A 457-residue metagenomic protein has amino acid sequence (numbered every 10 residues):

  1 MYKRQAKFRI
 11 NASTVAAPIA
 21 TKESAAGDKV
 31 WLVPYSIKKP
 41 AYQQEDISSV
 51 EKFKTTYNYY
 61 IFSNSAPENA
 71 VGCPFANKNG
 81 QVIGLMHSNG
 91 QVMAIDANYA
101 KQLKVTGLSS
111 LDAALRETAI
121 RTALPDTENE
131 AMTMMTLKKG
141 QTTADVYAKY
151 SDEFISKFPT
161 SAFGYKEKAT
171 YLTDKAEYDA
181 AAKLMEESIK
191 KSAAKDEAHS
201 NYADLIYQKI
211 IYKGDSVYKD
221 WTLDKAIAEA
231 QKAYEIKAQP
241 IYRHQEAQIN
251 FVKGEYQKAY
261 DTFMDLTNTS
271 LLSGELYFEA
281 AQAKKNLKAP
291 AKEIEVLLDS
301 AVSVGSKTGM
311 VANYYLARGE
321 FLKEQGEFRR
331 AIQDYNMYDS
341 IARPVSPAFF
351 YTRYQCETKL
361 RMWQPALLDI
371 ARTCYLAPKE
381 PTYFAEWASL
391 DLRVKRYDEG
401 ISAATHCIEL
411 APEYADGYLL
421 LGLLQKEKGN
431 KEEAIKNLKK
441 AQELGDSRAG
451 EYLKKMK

Functional and structural regions predicted by a protein language model:
M1-Q5: Conserved small/polar residues in nucleotide/adenosyl-binding loops
V15-Y60, A66-A70, M86-D96, E167: Flexible, gly/ser-rich surface segments that form the specificity/activation loops bordering the active-site cleft
G84-D145, Y150-D152: C-terminal cap/linker of serine protease catalytic domains
Y147, A181, K219, A226 (+6 more regions): Single-residue signature of alpha-solenoid repeat helices
K157, K191-S192, E235-I236, T269-S270 (+5 more regions): Structural marker of alpha-solenoid helical repeat scaffolds
G164, A198, Y242-R243, L276 (+5 more regions): TPR alpha-solenoid repeat register
E167, N201, Q245, E279 (+6 more regions): Canonical tetratricopeptide repeat
D174, Q208-Y212, V252-K253, N286-L287 (+5 more regions): Register position in tetratricopeptide repeats
